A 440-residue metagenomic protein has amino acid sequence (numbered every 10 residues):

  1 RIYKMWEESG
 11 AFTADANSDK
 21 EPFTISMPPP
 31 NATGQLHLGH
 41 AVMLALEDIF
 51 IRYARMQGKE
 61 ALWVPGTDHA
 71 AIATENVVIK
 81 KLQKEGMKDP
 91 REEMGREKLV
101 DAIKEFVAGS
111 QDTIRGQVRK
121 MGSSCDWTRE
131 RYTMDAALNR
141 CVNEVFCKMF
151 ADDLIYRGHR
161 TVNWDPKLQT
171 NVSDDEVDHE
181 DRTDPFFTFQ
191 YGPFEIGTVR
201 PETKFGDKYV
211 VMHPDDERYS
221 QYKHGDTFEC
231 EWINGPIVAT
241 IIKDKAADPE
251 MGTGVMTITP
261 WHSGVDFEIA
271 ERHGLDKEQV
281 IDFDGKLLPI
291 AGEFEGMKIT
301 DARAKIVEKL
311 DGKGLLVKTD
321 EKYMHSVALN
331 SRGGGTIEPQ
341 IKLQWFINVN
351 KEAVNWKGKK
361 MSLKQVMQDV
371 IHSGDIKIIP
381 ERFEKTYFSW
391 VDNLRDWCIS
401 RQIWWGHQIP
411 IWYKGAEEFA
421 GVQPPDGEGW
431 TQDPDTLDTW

Functional and structural regions predicted by a protein language model:
R1-M5, K120, S124-C125, R131 (+4 more regions): NTP-handling and nucleic-acid-processing catalytic cores
R1-S26, V78-I79, Q83, A102-G116 (+4 more regions): Conserved oxyanion/phosphate-binding beta-strand-loop segments in alpha/beta enzyme cores
A14-V78, T133, V142, T198-V199 (+4 more regions): N-terminal catalytic cores of NTP/NDP-binding nucleotidyl/phosphoryl-transfer enzymes
A16-I25, M56-A102, A108, D126-E130 (+2 more regions): NTP-dependent nucleotidyl-transfer catalytic core
N31-P65, K80-L82, D165-K167, E176-G192 (+9 more regions): Conserved active-site neighborhood of enzyme catalytic/cofactor-binding cores
Q35, A41, G66, E195-M212 (+4 more regions): Conserved phosphate/anionic-ligand binding catalytic regions in large, soluble enzymes, centered on
G39, G66-H69, L99-K104, T128-N139 (+4 more regions): Conserved short loop/turn motifs at secondary-structure junctions
K298-V327: Phosphate/diphosphate-binding loops
